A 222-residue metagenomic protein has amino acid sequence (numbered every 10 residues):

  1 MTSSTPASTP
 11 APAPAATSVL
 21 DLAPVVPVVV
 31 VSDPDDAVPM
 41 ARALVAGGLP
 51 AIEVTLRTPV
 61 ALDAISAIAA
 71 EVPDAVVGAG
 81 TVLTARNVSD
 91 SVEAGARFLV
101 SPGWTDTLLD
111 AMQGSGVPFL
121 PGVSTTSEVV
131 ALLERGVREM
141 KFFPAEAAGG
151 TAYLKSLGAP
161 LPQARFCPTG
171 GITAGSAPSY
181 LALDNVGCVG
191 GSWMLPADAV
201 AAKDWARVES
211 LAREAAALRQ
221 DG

Functional and structural regions predicted by a protein language model:
M1-R97, G114, Q163, A174-G175 (+2 more regions): Conserved N-terminal beta1-alpha1 strand-loop-helix module at the mouth
P24-V29, I52-V54, V77-G80, L99-S101 (+4 more regions): Hydrophobic faces of well-ordered beta-strands that scaffold small-molecule active sites in alpha/beta enzyme cores
L56-R57, V82, W104-T105, S124-T125 (+3 more regions): Short, ordered loop/turn segments at secondary-structure junctions
D63-A64, D110-A111, A131-L132, T151 (+1 more regions): Short Asp/Glu-rich motifs
A64, R86-N87, T107-L108, S127-E128 (+2 more regions): Short acidic active-site motifs
F98-L108, K141-G150, N185-R207: Glycine-rich phosphate-binding active-site loops on the catalytic face of alpha/beta enzymes
P102-A148: Histidine/lysine/aspartate-rich catalytic loop segments that bind and position anionic ligands
A152-T173: Shared catalytic-loop signature of beta/alpha-barrel
